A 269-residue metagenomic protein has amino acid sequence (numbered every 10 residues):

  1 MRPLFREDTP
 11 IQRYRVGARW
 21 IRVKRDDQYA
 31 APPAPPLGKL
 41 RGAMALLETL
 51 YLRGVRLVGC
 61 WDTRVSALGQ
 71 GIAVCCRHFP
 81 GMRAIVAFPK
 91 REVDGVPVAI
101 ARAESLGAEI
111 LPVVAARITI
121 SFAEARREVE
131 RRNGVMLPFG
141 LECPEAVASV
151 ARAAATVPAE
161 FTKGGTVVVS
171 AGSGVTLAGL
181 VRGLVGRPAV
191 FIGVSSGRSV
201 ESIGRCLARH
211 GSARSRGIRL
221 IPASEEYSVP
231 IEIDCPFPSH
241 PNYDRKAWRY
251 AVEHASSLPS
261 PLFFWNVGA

Functional and structural regions predicted by a protein language model:
M1-L57: Positively charged, low-complexity intrinsically disordered leader regions
L46, A67-A116, R182, E201-S212: Active-site-proximal loop->helix
G54-V74, F79-F88, G164-S173: A short, small-residue-rich loop immediately preceding and capping a beta-strand
D62-Q70, E92-V93, C143, V168-A178 (+2 more regions): Gly/Ser/Thr-rich loops at beta-strand to alpha-helix junctions that form or flank small-molecule/cofactor-binding
K90-F161, G217-P238: Small/polar-residue-rich loop-to-helix segments that shape phosphate-bearing ligand pockets
V147-R219: Glycine-rich phosphate/pyrophosphate-binding loop at beta-loop-alpha junctions
P188-S256: Active-site/ligand-binding loops adjacent to catalytic centers
A255-A269: Phosphate-binding loop/pocket of nucleotide- and phosphate-handling active sites
